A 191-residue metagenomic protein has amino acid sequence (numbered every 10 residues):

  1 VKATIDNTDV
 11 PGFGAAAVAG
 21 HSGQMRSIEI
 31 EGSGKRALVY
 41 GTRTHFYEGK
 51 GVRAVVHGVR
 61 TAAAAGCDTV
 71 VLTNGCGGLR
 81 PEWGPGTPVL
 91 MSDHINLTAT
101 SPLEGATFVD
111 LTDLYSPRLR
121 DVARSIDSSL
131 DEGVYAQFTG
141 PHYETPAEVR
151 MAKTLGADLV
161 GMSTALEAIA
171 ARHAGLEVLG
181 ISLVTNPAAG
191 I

Functional and structural regions predicted by a protein language model:
V1-K50: N-terminal short beta-loop-beta anion/metal-coordinating cradle
K2-F13, V55-V56, G84-L97: A glycine- and small-aliphatic-rich helix-loop capping segment at beta-alpha/alpha-beta transitions that lines
G23-A37, G41, L72-P146: Mid-sequence, gly/pro-rich, charge-dense loop/helix-turn segments that line enzyme active sites
G41, R53-L72, C76: A generic, well-ordered mixed alpha/beta core segment in the N-terminal half of proteins
G41-V52, V59, G105-L114, K153: Flexible, glycine/proline-enriched loop segments at strand-loop-helix junctions that form or flank small-ligand binding
T61-T69, E82, T154-L155, I169-E177: Alpha-helix C-terminal capping segments
D113, H142-E144, T154-S163: Active-site glycine- and acidic-residue-rich loops that bind and position anionic ligands or nucleotide-like cofactors
M162-I191: Zn-dependent metallopeptidase/amidohydrolase metal-coordination segment
